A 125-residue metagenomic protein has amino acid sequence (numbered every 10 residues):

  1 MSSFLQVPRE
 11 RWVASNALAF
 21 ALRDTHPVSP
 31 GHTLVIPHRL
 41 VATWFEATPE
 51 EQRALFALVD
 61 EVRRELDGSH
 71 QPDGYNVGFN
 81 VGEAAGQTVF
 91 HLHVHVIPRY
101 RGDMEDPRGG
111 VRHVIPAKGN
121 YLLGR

Functional and structural regions predicted by a protein language model:
M1-R125: HIT superfamily nucleotide-processing domains
